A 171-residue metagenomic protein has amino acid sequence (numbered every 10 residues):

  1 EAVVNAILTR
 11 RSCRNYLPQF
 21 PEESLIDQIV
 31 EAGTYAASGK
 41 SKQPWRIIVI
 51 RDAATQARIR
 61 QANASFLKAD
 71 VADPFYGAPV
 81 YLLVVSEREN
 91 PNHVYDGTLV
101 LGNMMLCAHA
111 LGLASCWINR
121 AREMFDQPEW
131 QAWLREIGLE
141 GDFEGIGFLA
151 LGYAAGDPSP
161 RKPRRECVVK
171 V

Functional and structural regions predicted by a protein language model:
E1-V171: Acidic, surface-exposed loops and disordered segments
